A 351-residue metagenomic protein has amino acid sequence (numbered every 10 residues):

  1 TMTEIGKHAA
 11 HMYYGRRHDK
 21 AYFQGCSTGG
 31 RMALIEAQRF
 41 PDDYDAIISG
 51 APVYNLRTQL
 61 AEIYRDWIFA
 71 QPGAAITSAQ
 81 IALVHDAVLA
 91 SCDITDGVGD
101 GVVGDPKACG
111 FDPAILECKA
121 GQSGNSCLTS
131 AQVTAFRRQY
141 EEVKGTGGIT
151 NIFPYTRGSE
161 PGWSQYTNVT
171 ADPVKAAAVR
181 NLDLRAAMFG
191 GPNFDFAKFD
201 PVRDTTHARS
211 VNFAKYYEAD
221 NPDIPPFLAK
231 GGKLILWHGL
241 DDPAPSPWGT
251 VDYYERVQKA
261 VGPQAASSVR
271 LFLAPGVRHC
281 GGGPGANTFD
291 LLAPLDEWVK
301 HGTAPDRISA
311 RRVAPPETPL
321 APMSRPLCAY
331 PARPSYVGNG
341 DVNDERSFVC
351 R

Functional and structural regions predicted by a protein language model:
T1-R351: C-terminal His-loop and adjacent cap/lid subdomain of alpha/beta-hydrolase
